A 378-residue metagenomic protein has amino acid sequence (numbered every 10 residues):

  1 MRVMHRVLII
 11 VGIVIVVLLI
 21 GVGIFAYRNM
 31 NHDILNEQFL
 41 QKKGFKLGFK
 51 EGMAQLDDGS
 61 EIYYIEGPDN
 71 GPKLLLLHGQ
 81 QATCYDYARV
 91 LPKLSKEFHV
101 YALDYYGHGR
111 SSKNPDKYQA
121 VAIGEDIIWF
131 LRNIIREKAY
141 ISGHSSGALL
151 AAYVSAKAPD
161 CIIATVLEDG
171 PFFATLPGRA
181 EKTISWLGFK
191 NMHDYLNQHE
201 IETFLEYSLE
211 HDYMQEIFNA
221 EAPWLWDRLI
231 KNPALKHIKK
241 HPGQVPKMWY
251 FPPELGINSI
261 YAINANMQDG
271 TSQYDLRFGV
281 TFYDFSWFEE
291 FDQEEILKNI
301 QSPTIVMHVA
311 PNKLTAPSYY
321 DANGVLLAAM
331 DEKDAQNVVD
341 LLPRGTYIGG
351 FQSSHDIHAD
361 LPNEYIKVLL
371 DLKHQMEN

Functional and structural regions predicted by a protein language model:
R2-L74, K96-F98, R136-E137, I163 (+3 more regions): Alpha/beta-hydrolase fold catalytic core
E37-Q38, C84-A88, P92, R110-K113 (+2 more regions): Short N-terminal helix/helix-N-cap motif within the alpha/beta-hydrolase-1
D57, I65, Y105-S142, S146 (+4 more regions): Active-site loop/oxyanion-hole signature of alpha/beta-hydrolase fold enzymes
S60, E66-R110: Conserved HGGG/HGGXW glycine-rich cap/lid loop of the alpha/beta-hydrolase fold
E137-E181: Conserved hydrolase catalytic core segment
V166-E210: Flexible "cap/lid" loop of the alpha/beta hydrolase fold
K240-L341: Conserved serine/cysteine hydrolase catalytic core
G349-L361: Catalytic histidine-centered segment of alpha/beta-hydrolase-like enzymes
